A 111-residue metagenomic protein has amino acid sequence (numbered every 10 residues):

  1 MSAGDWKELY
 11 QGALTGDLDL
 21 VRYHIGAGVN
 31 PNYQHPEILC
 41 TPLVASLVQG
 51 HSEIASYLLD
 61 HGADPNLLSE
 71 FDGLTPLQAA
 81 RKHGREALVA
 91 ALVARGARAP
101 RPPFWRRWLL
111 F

Functional and structural regions predicted by a protein language model:
M1-Q11, E86-F111: Ankyrin-repeat-protein effector appendages
D5, I38-L39, D72-G73: Start-of-repeat signature of ankyrin repeats
L20, E53-I54, A87-L88: Conserved ankyrin/ankyrin-like repeat signature
Q34-H35, L68-S69, P102: Ankyrin-repeat boundary/linker signal
